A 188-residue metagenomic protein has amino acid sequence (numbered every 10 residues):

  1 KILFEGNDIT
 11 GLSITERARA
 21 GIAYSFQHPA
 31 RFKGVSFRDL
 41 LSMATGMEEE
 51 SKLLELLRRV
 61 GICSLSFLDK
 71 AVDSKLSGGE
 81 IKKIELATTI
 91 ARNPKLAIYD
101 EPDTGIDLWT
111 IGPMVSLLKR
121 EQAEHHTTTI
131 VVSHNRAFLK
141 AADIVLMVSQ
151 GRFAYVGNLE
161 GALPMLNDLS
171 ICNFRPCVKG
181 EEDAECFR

Functional and structural regions predicted by a protein language model:
K1-R17, D73, D107: ABC ATPase NBD Q-loop/coupling interface
F4, A142-N158: H-loop (His-switch) and adjacent beta-strand-loop-beta switch element of ABC-type ATPase nucleotide-binding domains
H28, G34-E49: Q-loop/switch helix immediately C-terminal to the Walker
L86: Hydrophobic anchor residue at the start of the ABC signature
T89-I90: ABC ATPase C-loop
A97-E101: Catalytic Walker B motif of ABC-type/P-loop ATPase nucleotide-binding domains
L117-V131, L139: Conserved catalytic loops of ABC-family nucleotide-binding domains
R152-C177: Conserved beta-strand-loop-alpha-helix hinge in the C-terminal portion of ABC ATPase nucleotide-binding domains
